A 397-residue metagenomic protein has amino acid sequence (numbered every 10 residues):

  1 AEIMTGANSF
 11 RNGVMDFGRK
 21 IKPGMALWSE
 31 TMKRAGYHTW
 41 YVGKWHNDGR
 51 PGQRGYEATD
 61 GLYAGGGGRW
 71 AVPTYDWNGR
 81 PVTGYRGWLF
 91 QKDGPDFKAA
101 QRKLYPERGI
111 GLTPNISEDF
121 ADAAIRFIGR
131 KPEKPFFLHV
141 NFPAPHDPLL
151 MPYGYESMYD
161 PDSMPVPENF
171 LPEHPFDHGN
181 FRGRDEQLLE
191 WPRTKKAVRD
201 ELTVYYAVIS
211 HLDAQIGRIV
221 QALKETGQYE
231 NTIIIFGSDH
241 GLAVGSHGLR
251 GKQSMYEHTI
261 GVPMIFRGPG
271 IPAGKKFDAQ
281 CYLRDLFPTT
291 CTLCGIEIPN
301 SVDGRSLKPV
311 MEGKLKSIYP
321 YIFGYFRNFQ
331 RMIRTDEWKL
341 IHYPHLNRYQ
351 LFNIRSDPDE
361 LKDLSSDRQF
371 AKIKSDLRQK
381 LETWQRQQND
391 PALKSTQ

Functional and structural regions predicted by a protein language model:
A1-Y343, R348-Y349, P358-R386, P391-Q397: Formylglycine-dependent sulfatase
R355: Residues forming the ATP-binding cleft of Hanks-type serine/threonine protein kinase domains
